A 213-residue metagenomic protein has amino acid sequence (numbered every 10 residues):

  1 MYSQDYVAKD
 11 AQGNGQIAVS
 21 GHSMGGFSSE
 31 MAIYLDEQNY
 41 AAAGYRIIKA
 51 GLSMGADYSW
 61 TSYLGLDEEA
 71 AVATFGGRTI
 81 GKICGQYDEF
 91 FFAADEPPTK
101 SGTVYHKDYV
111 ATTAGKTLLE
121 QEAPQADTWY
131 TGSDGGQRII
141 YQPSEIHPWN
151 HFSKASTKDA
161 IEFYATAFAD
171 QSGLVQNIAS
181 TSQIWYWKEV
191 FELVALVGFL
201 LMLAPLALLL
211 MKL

Functional and structural regions predicted by a protein language model:
M1-W185: Soluble extramembrane regions of membrane proteins in the secretory/endomembrane system
S182-L213: Core alpha-helical transmembrane segments of integral membrane proteins
